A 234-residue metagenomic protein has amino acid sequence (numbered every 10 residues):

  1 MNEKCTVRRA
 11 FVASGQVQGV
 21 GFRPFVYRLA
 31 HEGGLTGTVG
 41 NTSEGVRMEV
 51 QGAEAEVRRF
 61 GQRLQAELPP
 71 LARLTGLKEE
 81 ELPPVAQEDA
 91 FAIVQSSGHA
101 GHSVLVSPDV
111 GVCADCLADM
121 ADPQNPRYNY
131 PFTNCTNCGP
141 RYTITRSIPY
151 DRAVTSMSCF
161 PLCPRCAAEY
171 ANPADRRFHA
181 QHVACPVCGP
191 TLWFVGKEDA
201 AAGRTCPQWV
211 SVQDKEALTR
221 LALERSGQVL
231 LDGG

Functional and structural regions predicted by a protein language model:
M1-W193, A200-A202, W209-S211, R220-L221: Intrinsically disordered, low-complexity, mixed-charge
R204-T205, S226: Short intrinsically disordered, low-complexity segments
D214-Q228: Flexible, low-complexity linker/loop segments at domain and module junctions
V229-G234: Glycine-rich N-terminal segment of FAD-binding domains in flavoprotein oxidoreductases, spanning the beta-loop-helix
